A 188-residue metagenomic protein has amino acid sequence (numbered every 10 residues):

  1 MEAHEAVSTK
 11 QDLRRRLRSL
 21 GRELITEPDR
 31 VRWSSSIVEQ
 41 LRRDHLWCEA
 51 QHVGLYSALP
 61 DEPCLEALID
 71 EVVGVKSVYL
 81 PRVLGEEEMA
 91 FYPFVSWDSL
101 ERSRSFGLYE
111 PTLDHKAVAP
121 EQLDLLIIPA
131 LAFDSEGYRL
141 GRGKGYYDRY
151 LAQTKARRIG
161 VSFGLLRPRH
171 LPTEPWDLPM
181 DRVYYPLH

Functional and structural regions predicted by a protein language model:
M1-R15, S19-E23, G74, E121-L126 (+2 more regions): Surface-exposed, charge/polar-rich loops and edge strands
E2-S103, G107-E121: N-terminal active-site beta-alpha-beta segment that forms phosphate/nucleotide-binding and substrate-recognition loops
V53, L126-I127: Receiver (REC) domain switch-region micro-motif
Y56, P129, P186: Conserved residues at the C-terminal ends of beta-strands
A58-D61, L131-S135: Short glycine-rich anion-binding loops that position phosphate/pyrophosphate groups of nucleotides and phosphorylated
Y109-P111, P129-A132: A structured binding-face within diverse protein domains that lines the active/interaction site
K116, R139-L140: Short capping loops/turns at secondary-structure boundaries
